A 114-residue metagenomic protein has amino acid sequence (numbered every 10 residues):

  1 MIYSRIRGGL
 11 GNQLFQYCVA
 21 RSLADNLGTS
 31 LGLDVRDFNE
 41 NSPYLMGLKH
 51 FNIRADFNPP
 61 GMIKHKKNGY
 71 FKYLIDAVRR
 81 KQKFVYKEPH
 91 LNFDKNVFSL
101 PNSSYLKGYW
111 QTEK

Functional and structural regions predicted by a protein language model:
M1-Y3: Extreme N-terminal starter segment of soluble prokaryotic enzymes
R5-F15: A short, glycine/small-residue-rich beta-strand->loop->alpha-helix junction that serves as a flexible
G11-Q13, E40-Y44: Short catalytic/ligand-binding loop motif for oxyanion handling, primarily in non-cytosolic enzymes, centered on
F15-A24: Histidine-anchored nucleotide/phosphate-binding helix
T29-E40: A short beta-strand-loop structural module common to alpha/beta enzyme folds
P43-K114: Secretory-pathway luminal glycosyltransferase catalytic domains
